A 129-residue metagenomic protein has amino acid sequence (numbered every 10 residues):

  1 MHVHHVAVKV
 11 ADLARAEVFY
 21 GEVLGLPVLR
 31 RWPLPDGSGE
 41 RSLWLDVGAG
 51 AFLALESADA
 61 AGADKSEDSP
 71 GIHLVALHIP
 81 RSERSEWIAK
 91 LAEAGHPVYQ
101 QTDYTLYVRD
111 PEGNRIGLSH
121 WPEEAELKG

Functional and structural regions predicted by a protein language model:
M1-R15, I72-V75, E124-G129: N-terminal beta-strand motif that seeds the catalytic metal site of vicinal oxygen chelate
H2, R41, A49, D68-H73 (+1 more regions): Residues that flank catalytic or metal-binding motifs in active/ligand-binding sites
K9-F52: Core segments of cupin and vicinal oxygen chelate
L13-A14, P70, L74-R115, E123: Vicinal oxygen chelate
R30, L118-A125: Short beta->alpha transition motifs characteristic of CBS
G48-L53, A60-A61, R81-R84: Short, charged/polar surface micro-motifs in flexible loops or helix N-caps
F52, R115-L118: Short glycine-/small-residue motifs
